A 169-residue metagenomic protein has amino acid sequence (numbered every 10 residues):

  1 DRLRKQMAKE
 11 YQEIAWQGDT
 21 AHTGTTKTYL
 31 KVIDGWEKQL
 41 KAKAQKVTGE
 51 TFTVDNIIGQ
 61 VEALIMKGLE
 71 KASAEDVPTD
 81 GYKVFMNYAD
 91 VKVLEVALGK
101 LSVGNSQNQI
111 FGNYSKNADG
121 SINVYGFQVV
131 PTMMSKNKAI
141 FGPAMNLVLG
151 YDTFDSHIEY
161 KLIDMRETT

Functional and structural regions predicted by a protein language model:
D1, E70-V77, M134, I140: Short, surface-exposed loop and linker segments with low hydrophobicity and enrichment for Pro/Ser/Thr
D1-A44, A74-V91, E167-T169: Long, contiguous amphipathic alpha-helices that act as assembly "spine/axial" helices in icosahedral shell and virion
L30-G59, A63, E95-T169: Sequence/fold signature of self-assembling virion shell proteins
D55-V103: Ordered core of a single globular domain
